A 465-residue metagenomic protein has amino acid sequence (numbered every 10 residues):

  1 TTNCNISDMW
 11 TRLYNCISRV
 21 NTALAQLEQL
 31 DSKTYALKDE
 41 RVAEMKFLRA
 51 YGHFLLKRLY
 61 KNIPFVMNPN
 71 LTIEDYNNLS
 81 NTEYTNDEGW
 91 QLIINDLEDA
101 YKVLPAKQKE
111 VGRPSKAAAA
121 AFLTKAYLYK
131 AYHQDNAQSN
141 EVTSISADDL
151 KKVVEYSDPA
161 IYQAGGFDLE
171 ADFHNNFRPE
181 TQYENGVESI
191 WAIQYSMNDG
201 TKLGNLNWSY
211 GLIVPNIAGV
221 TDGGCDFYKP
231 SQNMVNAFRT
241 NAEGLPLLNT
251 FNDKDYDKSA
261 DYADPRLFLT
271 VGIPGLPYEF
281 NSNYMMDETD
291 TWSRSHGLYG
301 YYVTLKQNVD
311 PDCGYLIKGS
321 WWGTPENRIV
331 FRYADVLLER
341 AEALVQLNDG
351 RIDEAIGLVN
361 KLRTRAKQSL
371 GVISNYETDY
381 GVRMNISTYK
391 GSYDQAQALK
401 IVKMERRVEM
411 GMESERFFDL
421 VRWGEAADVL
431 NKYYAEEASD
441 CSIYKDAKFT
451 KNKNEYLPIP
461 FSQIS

Functional and structural regions predicted by a protein language model:
T1, I63, M67, W90 (+5 more regions): An aromatic- and glycine-enriched ligand-binding surface/loop that stacks and positions planar moieties
T1-Y60, Y76-Q91, N95-R113, Y256-D261 (+5 more regions): Conserved, well-structured interaction surfaces
R12-T22, E88, L92-D99, A118 (+11 more regions): Extracytoplasmic/secreted proteins, especially bacterial periplasmic and envelope-associated proteins
L13-C16, L92, F177-T240, G323 (+4 more regions): Long, intrinsically disordered, low-complexity segments
R58-P69, D349-K361: Short, well-structured active-site flanking segments
